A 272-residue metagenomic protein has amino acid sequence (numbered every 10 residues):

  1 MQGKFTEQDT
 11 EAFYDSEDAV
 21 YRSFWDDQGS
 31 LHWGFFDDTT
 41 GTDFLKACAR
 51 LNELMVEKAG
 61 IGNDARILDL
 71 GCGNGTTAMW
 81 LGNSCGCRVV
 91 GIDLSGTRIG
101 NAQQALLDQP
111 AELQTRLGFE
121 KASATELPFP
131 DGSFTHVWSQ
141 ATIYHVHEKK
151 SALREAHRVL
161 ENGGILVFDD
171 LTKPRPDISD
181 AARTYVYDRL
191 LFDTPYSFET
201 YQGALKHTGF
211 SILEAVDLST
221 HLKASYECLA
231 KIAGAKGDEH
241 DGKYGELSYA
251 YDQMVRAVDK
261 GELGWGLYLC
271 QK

Functional and structural regions predicted by a protein language model:
M1-S23: N-terminal auxiliary segments of SAM/dcSAM-dependent transferases
D27-D37, T42-N63: Conserved alpha-helix/loop element of class I SAM-dependent methyltransferases that forms part of the SAM/SAH-binding
R66-L70, N74-E126: Class I SAM-dependent methyltransferase SAM/SAH-binding core
T125-H136: A short acidic, Gly/Pro-enriched loop at the edge of an enzyme's catalytic core that lines a small-molecule cofactor
K150-I165: A short glycine-rich, Lys/Arg-flanked "PGG" loop and its adjoining helix->strand segment in the class I
L171-F192: Short, glycine-/aromatic-enriched active-site segment of Class I SAM-dependent methyltransferases
D193-G209: Short alpha-helix
E214-K272: Conserved Class I S-adenosyl-L-methionine
